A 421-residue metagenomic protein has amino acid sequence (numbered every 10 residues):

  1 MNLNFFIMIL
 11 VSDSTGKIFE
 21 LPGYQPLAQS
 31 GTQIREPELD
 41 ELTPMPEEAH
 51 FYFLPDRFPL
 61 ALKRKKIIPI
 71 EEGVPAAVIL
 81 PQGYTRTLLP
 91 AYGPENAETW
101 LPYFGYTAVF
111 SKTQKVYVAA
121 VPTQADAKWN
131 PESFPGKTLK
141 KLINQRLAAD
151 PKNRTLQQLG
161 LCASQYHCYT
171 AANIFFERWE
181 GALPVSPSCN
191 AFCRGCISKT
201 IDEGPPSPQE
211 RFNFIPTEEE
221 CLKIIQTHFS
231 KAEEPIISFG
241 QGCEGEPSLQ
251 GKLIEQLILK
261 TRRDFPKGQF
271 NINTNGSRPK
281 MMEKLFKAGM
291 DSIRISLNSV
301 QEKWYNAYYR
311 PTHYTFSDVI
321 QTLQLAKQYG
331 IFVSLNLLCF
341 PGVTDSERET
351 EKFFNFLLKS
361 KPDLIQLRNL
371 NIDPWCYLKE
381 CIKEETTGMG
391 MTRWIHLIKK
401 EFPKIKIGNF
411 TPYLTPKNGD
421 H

Functional and structural regions predicted by a protein language model:
M1-D150, K352-H421: Auxiliary Fe-S-binding modules of radical SAM enzymes
N144, K152-A172, I197-I224: Short, flexible helix-coil linker/hinge segments at the edges of structured domains or between repeats
Y166-T200, I236-F239: N-terminal pre-triad scaffold of radical SAM enzymes
E180, P184, T200-Q256, R262-M281 (+2 more regions): Core AdoMet radical
G242-E244, N275-S277, N298-V300, L338-F340 (+2 more regions): Active-site beta-loop-alpha junctions enriched in small/polar residues
G251-P266, F316-I331, E384-I407: Alpha-helix-loop-beta-strand connector modules within alpha/beta enzyme cores
K280-L285, G342-K359: Catalytic cores of alpha/beta
R310-T312, T322-E349: Conserved strand-turn element in the central/C-terminal portion of the radical SAM core barrel that lines
